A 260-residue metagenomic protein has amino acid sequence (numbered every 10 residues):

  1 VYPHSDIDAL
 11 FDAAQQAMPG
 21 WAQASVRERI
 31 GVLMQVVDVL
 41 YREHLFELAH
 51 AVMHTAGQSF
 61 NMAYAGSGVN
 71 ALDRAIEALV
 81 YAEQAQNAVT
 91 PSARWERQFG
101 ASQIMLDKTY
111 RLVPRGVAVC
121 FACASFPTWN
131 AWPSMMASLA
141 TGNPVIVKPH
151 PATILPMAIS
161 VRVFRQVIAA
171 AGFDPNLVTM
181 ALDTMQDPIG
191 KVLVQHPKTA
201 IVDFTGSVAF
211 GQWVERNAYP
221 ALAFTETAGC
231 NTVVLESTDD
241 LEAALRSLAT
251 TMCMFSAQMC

Functional and structural regions predicted by a protein language model:
V1-Q103, A137: N-terminal Rossmann-like NAD(P)+-binding subdomain of aldehyde/semialdehyde dehydrogenases
R29, G142, V178, V202: Residue-level signal for inorganic ion chemistry
Q84-A171, A228: Conserved small-residue-rich beta-alpha loop and adjacent elements that most often cradle the phosphate/pyrophosphate
D107-K108, T179-A200: A structured beta-alpha segment of the ubiquitous adenosine-cofactor-binding alpha/beta core
P127, T184-P188, A209-F210, N231: Short acidic loop-to-helix transition motifs that present clustered carboxylates
W132-M136, G190, G211: Generic hydrophobic/aromatic pocket-lining and core-packing "Φ" positions
V145-K148, D203, F224-T225, V234: Short hydrophobic alpha-helical runs that function as membrane-insertion/retention elements
V163-G172, A209-C260: ALDH superfamily catalytic-core signature
